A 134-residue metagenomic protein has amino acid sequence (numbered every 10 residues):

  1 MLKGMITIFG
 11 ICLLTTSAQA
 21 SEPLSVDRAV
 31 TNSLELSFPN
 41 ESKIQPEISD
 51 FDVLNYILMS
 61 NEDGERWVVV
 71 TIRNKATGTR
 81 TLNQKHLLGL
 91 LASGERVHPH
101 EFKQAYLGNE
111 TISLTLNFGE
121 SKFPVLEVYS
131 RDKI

Functional and structural regions predicted by a protein language model:
L2-G4, Q19-V69, T81, L90-V97 (+3 more regions): Membrane engagement elements in two modes
M5-T16: Bacterial N-terminal signal peptides
T71-T77: Asparagine-centered strand-capping/turn motif at beta-strand->loop junctions
